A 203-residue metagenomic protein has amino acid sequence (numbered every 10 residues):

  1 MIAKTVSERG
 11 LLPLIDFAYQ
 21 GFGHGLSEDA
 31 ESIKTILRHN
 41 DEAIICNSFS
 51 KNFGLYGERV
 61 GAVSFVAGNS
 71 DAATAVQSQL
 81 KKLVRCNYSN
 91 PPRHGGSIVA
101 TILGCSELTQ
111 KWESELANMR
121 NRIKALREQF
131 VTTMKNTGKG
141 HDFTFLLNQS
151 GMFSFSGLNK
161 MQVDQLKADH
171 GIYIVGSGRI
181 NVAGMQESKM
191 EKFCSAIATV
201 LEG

Functional and structural regions predicted by a protein language model:
M1-L26, H39: Catalytic PLP-binding core of fold-type I/II PLP enzymes
P13, A43, Y173-I174: Hydrophobic beta-strand scaffold residues
G21-A30, K34, K82-S89, T137: Alpha-helical subdomain
S32-A75, Q79: Active-site PLP attachment segment
Q77-G96, I102-V131: Structural signature of PLP-dependent enzymes
K111-D169: Conserved PLP-binding catalytic core of the aspartate aminotransferase-like
T132-N136, L158-G203: PLP-dependent enzyme catalytic core of the Aspartate aminotransferase-like
